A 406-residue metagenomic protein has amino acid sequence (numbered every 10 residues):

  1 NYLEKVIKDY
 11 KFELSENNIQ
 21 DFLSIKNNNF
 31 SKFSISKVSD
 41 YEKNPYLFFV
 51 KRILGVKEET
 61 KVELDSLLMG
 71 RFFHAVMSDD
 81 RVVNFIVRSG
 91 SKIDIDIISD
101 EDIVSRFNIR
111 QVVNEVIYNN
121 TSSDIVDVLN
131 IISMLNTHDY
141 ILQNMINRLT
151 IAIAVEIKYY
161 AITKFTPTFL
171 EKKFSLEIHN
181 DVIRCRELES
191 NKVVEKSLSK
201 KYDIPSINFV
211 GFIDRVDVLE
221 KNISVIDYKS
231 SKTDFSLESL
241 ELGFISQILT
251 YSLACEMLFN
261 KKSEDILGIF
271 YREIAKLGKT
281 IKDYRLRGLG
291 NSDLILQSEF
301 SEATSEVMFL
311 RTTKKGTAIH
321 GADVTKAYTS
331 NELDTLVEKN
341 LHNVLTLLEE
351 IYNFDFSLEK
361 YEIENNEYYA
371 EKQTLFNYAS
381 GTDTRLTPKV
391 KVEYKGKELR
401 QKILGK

Functional and structural regions predicted by a protein language model:
Y2-K406: RecB-family 4Fe-4S metal-dependent nuclease core
